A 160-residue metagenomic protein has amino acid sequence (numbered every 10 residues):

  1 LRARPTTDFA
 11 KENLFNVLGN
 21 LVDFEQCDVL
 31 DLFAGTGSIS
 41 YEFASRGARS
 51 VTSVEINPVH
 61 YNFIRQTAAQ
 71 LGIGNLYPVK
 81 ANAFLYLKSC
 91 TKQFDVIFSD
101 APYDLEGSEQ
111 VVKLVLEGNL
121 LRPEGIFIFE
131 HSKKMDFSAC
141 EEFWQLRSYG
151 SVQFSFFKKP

Functional and structural regions predicted by a protein language model:
L1-P160: Class I S-adenosyl-L-methionine-dependent methyltransferase catalytic core
